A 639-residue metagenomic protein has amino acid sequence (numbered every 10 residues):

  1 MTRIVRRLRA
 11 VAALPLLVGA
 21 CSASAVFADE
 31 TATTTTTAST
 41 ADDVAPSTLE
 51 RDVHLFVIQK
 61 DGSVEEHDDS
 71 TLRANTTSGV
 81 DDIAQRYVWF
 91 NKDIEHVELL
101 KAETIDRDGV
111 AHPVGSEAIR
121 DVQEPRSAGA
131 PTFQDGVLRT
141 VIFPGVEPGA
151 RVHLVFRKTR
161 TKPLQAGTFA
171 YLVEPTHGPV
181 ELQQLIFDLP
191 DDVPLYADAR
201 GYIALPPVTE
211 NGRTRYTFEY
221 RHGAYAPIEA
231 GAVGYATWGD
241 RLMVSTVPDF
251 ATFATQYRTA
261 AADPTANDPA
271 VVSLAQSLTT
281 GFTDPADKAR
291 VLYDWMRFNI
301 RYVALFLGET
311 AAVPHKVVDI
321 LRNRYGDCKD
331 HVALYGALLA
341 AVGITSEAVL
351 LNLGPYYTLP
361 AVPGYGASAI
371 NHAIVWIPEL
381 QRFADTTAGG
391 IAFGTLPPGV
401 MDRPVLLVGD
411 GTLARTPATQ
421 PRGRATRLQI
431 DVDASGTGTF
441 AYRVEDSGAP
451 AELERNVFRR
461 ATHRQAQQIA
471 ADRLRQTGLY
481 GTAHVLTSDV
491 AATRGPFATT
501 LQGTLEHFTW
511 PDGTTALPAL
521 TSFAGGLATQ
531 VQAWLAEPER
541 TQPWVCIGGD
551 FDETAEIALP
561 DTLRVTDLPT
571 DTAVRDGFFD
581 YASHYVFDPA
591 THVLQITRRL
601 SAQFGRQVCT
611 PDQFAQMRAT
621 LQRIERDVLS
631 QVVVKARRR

Functional and structural regions predicted by a protein language model:
T2-A13: Bacterial N-terminal signal peptides that target proteins for export
V11-S22: Bacterial N-terminal signal peptides
S22-A23, A45: Generic alpha-helical structural signal
S24-A28: Sec/Tat signal peptide C-region and signal peptidase I cleavage site
D29-R639: A sensor for short, sequence-defined functional sites
